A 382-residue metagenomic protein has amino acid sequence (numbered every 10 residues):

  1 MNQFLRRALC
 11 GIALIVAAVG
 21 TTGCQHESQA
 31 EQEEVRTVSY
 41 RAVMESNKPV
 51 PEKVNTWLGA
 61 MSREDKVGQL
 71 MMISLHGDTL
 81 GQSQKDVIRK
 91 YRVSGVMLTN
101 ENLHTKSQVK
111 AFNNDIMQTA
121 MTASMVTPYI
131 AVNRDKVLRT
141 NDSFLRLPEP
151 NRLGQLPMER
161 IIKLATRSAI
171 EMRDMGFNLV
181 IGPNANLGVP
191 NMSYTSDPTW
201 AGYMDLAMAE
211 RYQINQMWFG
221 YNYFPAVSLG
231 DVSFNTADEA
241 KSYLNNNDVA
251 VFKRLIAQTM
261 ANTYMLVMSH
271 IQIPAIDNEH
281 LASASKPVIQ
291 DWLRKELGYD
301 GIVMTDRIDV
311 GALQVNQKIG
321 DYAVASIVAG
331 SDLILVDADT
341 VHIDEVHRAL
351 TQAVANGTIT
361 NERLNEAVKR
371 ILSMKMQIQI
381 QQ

Functional and structural regions predicted by a protein language model:
N2-L9: Bacterial N-terminal signal peptides that target proteins for export
V19-G23: C-terminal motif of bacterial Sec signal peptides marking the signal peptidase cleavage site
S28-R139: N-terminal hydrophobic targeting/anchoring segments and the immediately downstream early-domain regions of hydrolases
S62, S107-S124, S196, W200-T358: Second-shell residues forming the walls of enzyme active-site clefts
G68-L75, S94-L98, V126-R134, L179-G182 (+5 more regions): Hydrophobic faces of well-ordered beta-strands that scaffold small-molecule active sites in alpha/beta enzyme cores
V87-K106, I181-N191, I256-E279: Short acidic, glycine-rich surface-loop motifs adjacent to enzyme active sites
I116-R146, L164, S168-N184, D205 (+1 more regions): Glycine-rich, aromatic-flanked loop segments that form ligand/cofactor-binding clefts across common enzyme folds
Q352, N356-Q382: Mid-to-C-terminal alpha-helical segments outside catalytic/metal-binding sites
